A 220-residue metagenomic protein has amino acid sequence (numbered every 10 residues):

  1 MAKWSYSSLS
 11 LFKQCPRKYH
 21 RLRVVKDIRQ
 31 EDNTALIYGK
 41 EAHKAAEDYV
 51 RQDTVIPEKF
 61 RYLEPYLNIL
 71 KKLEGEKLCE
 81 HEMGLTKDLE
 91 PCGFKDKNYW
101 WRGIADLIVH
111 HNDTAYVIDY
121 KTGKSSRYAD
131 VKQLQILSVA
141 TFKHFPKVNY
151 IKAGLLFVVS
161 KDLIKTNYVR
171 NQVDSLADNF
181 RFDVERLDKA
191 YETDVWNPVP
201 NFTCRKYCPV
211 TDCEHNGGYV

Functional and structural regions predicted by a protein language model:
M1, P16-R29, T114-I118, D183-D194: Short amphipathic alpha-helical segments and their helix-coil junctions
A2, Y6-V55, E80-H81: Nuclease catalytic cores
K3-W4, T86-P91, K97, A129 (+1 more regions): Metal-dependent nuclease catalytic regions and adjoining charged, substrate-binding loops involved in nucleic-acid end
P16, A105, H111, Y120 (+1 more regions): Residues immediately flanking
D32-Y38, K124-V131: Active-site metal-coordination segments of metallo-dependent hydrolases
E41, K132-A140: Short amphipathic alpha-helical face segments that pack within enzyme cores and frequently flank/anchor catalytic
A45-V117, S125-R127, K132, K143-G154 (+1 more regions): Catalytic cores of nuclease domains that cleave nucleic-acid phosphodiester backbones
K121-K124, R170: A short beta-strand motif that forms part of the nucleic acid-binding face of small beta-barrel RNA-binding folds
